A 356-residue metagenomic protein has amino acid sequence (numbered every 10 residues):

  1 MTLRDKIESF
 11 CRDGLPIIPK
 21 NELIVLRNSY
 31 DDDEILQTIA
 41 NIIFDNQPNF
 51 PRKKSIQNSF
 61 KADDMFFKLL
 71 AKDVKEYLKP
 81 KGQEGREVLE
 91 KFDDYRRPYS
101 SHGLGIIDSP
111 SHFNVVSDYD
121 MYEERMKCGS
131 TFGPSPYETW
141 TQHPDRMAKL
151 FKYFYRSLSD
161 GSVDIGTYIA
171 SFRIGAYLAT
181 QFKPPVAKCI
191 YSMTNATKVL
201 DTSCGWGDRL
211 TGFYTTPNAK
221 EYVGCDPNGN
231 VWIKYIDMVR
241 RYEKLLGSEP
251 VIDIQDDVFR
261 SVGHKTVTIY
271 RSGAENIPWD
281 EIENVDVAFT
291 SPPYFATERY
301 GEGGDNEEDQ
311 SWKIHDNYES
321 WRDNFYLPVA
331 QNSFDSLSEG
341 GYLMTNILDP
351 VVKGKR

Functional and structural regions predicted by a protein language model:
M1-T180, G354-R356: N-terminal accessory regions of S-adenosyl-L-methionine
T180-K188, G207, D323, L327-A330: Short, well-ordered alpha-helical scaffold segments within catalytic/effector domains
A187-M193, K198-Y214, G224-D226, S272-E302 (+2 more regions): Conserved proline-anchored active-site loop of SAM-dependent methyltransferases that bridges a beta-strand
Y214-K220, R240-K244, D335: Short, surface-exposed basic-aromatic patches at helix termini and helix-loop junctions that form
N230-Y235: Short alpha-helix immediately C-terminal to the canonical SAM-binding loop
I236-I282: S-adenosyl-L-methionine
N284-N332, P350-G354: Mobile active-site "lid"/loop adjacent to the S-adenosyl-L-methionine
G341: Glycine-centered, small-residue-biased loops immediately flanking beta-strands in adenine/cofactor-binding cores
